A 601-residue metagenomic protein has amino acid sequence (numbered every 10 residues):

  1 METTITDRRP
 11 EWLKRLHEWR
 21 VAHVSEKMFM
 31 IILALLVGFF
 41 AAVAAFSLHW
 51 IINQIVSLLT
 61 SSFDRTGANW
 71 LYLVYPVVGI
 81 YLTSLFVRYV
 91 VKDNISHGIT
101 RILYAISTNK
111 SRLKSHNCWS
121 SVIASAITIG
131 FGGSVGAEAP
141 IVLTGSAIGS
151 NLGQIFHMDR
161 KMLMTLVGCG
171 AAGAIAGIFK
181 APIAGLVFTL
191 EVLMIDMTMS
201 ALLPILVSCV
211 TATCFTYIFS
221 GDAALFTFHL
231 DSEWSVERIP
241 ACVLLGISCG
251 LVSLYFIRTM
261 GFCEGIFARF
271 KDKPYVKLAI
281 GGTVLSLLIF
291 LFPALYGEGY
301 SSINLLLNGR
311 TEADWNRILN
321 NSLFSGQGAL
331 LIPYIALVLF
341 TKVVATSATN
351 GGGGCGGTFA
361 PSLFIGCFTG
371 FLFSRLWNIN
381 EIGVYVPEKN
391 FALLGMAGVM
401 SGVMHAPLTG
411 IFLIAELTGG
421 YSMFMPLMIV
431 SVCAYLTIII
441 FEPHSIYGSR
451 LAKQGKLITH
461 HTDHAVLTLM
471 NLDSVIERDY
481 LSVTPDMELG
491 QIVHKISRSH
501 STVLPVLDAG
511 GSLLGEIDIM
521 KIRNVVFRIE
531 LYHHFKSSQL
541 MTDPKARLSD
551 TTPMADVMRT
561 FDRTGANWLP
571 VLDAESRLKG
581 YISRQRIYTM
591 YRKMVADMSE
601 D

Functional and structural regions predicted by a protein language model:
M1-L469, D473-S474, R478-D479, V483-V503 (+3 more regions): Alpha-helical transmembrane segments and immediately membrane-proximal extracytoplasmic
P204, E477, N524-R528, T542 (+2 more regions): Phosphate-coordinating loops and pocket residues in cytosolic domains that bind phosphorylated ligands
L408, L578-K579: Short hydrophobic/glycine-rich mini-motifs in sensory/regulatory modules that couple input to downstream signaling
D479-V483, Q539, P544-R547: Structural signal for short hydrophobic segments within the conserved structured cores of catalytic domains across
V483-H500, L507, V526, H533 (+2 more regions): The conserved cystathionine-beta-synthase
L514-I522, G580-Y588: Short hydrophobic beta-strand motif reused across regulatory alpha/beta modules
Y532-Q539: PAS and related sensory helical modules
